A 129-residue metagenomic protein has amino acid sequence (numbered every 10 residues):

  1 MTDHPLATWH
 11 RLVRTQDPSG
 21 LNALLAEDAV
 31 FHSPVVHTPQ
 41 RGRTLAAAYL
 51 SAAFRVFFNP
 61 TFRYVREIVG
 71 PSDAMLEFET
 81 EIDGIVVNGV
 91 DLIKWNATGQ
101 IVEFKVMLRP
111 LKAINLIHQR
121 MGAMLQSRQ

Functional and structural regions predicted by a protein language model:
M1, V13, T38-G42: Alpha-helix N-cap/loop-to-helix boundary motif
M1-P5, G89-D91: A generic structural signal for ordered secondary structure
D3-E27: Short acidic-aromatic low-complexity motifs
T8, G20, L45, A113-L116 (+1 more regions): Exposed alpha-helical structural elements
T8-R11, G20-L21, P39, M75 (+1 more regions): Generic alpha-helical hydrophobic packing signal
R11-L12, H37, V65, L92: Short N-terminal micro-motifs specific to bacterial/archaeal maturation and metal-cluster initiation sites
P18-G20, L24-P71: A solvent-exposed, acidic/Ser-Thr-rich amphipathic alpha-helical stretch
F54-Q129: A beta-strand edge to alpha-helix "cap/lid" segment located at domain peripheries
